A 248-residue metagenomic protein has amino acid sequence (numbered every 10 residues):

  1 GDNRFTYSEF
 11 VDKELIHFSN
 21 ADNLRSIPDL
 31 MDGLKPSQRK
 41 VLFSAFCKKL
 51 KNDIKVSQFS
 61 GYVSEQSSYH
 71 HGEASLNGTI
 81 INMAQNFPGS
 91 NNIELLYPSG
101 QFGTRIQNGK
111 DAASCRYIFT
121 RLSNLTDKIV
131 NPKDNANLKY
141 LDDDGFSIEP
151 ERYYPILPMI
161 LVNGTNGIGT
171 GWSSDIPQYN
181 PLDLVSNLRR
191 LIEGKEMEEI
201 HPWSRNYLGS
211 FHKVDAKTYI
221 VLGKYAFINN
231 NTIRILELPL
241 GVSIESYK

Functional and structural regions predicted by a protein language model:
G1-I220: Catalytic phosphate-handling regions of large nucleic-acid enzymes and associated NTPases
E196-W203, K213-K248: Charged, surface-exposed alpha-helical interface/stalk elements
